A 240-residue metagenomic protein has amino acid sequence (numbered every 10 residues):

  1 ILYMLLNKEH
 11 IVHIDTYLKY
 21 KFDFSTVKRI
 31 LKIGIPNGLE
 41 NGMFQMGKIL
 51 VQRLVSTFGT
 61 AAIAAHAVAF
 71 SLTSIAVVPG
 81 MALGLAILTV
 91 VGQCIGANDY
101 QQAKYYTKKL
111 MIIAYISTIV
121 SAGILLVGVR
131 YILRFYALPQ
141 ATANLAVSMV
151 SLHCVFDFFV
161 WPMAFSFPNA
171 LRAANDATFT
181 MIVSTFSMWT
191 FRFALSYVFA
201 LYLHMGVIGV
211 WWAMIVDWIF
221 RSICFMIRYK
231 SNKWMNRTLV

Functional and structural regions predicted by a protein language model:
I1-I35, V91-D157, A200-V240: Short alpha-helical transmembrane segments in multi-pass integral membrane proteins
I1-L2, M81-G84, H153-A173, F179-M188 (+2 more regions): Short runs within selected transmembrane alpha-helices of multi-pass transporters and secretion channels
Y3, K19-L50, L54, I75 (+5 more regions): Hydrophobic faces of transmembrane alpha-helices in multi-pass small-molecule transporters and flippases across diverse
E40, F44-G47, V51-Q52, F70 (+4 more regions): Residue-level micro-sites within transmembrane alpha helices that shape and flank functional polar/acidic positions
G42-S71, I75, Q93-C94, Y131-Q140 (+1 more regions): Helix-terminus/linker motif at the lipid-water interface of multi-pass membrane proteins
M46, L50, A86, G123 (+5 more regions): Transmembrane alpha-helix boundary/anchor motif
A61-A62, A177-T178, G206-V207: Membrane-helix interface segments
A65-V129, W161-S184: Small-residue-rich hydrophobic transmembrane alpha-helices
